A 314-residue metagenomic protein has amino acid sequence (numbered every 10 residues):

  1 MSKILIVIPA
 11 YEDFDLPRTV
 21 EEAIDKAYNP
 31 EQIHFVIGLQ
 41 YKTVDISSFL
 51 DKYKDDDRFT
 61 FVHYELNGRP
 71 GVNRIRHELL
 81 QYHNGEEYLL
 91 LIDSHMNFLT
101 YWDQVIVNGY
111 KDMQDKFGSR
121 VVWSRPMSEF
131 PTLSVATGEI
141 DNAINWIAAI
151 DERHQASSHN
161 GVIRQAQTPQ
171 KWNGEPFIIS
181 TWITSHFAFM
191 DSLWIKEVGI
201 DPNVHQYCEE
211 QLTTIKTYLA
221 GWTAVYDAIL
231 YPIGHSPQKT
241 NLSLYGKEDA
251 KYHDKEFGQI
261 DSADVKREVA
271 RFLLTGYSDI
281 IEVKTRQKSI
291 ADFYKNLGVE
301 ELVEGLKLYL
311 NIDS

Functional and structural regions predicted by a protein language model:
K3-G298: Catalytic cores of eukaryotic secretory-pathway lumenal/extracellular enzymes that build and remodel glycoconjugates
D292, N296-L297, G305-S314: Intrinsically disordered, low-complexity repeat tracts enriched in Gly/Pro/Ser/Thr and acidic residues, frequently
